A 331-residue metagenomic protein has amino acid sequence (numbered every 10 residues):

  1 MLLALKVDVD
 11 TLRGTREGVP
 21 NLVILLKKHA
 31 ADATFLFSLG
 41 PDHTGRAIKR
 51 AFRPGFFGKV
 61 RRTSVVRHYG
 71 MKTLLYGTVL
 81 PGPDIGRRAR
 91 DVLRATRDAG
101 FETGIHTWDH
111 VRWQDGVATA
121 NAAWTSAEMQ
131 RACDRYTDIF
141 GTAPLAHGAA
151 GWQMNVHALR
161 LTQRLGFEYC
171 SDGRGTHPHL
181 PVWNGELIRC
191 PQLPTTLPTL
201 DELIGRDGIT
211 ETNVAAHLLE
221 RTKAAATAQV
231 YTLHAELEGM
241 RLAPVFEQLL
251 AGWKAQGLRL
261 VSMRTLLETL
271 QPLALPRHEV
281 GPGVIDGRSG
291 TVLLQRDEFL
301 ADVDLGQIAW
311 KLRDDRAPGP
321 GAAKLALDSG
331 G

Functional and structural regions predicted by a protein language model:
M1-A146, G151-P191, T210-Y231, E238-G331: Catalytic alpha-helical scaffold of carbohydrate-active enzymes acting on polysaccharides/glycoconjugates
Q192-I209: Positively charged, amphipathic and often flexible ligand-engagement surfaces
P198, E236-E238: Short, glycine-/Ser/Thr-/acidic-enriched flexible segments
